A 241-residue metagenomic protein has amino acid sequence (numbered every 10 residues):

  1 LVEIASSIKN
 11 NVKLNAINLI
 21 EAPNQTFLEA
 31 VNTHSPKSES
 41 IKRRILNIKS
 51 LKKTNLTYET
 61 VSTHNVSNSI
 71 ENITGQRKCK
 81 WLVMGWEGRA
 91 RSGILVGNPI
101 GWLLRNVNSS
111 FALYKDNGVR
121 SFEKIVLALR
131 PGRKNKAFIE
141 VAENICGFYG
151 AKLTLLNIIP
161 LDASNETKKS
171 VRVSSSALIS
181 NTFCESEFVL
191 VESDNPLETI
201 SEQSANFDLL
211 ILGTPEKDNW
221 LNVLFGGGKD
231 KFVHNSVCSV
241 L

Functional and structural regions predicted by a protein language model:
L1-K37, I48-T57, K124-V189: Small/aliphatic-rich secondary-structure junction motif
V2-I4, S69-N72, P99, E140-V141 (+1 more regions): A short acidic, amphipathic alpha-helical/loop segment
L19-I20, T60-T63, G85-G88, D116 (+3 more regions): Structural motif
T33-N47, A90-I94, P99, A112 (+2 more regions): Long, charged amphipathic helices and adjacent flexible linkers at domain junctions
L56-E59, N65-N72, R91-S92: A cross-kingdom feature marking solvent-exposed beta-strand/loop segments within repeated, beta-rich binding/scaffold
V61-N68, V191-L197: Charged docking surfaces used in two-component/phosphorelay signaling
I73-V119, S201-L241: Gly/Ser-rich helix-loop-strand patches that form or flank binding pockets for ribonucleotide-derived cofactors
V126, K152-I159, E166-L241: Protein-protein interaction modules outside structured cores
